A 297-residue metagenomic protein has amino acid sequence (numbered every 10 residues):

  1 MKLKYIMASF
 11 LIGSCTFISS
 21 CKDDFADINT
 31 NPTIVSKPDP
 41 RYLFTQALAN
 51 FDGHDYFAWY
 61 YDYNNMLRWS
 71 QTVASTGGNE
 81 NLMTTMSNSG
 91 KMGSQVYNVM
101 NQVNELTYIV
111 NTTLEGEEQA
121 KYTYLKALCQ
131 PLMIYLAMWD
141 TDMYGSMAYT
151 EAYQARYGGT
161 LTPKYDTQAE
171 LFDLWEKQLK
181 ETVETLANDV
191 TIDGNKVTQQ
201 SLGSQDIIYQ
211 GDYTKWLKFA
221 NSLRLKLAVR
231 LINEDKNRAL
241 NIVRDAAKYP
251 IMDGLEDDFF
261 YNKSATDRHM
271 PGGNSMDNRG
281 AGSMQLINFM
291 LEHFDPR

Functional and structural regions predicted by a protein language model:
M1-T30: Bacterial Sec-dependent N-terminal signal peptides
C21-S87, S94-Y97, N101-E105, T112-G116: Membrane-proximal, proline-rich intrinsically disordered regions
P38, A239, V243-R297: Extended ligand-binding clefts on enzyme/binding-domain cores
T72-T150, Q154-G194: Conserved, well-structured interaction surfaces
L136, M143, L227-A228, E234: TPR/TPR-like alpha-solenoid repeats
